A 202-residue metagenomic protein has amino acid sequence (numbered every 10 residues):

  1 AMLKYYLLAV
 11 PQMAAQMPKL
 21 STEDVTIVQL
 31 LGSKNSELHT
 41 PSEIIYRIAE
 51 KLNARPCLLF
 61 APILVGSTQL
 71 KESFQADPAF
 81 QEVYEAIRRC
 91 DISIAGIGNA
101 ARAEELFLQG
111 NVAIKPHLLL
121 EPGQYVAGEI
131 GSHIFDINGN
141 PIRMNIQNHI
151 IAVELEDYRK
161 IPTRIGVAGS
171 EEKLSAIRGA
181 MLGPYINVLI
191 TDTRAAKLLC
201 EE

Functional and structural regions predicted by a protein language model:
A1-K19: Helix-turn-helix/homeodomain-like alpha-helical modules used for DNA recognition and transcription-factor dimerization
P18-T26: A short alpha->loop->secondary-structure connector
L20, G32-E202: Conserved phosphate- and dinucleotide-binding cores of soluble alpha/beta proteins, encompassing both enzyme active
V28-L30: Alpha/beta-hydrolase-fold catalytic nucleophile elbow
